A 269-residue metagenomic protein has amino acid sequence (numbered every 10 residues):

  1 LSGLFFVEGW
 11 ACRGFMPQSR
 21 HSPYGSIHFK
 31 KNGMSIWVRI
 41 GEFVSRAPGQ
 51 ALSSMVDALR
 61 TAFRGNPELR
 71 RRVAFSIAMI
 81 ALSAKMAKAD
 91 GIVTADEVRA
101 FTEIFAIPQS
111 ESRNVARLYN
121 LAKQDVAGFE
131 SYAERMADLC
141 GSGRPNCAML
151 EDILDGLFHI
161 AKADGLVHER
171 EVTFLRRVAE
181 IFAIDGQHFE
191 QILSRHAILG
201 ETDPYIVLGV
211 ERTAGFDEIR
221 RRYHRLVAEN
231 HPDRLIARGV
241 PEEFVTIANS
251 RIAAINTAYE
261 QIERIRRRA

Functional and structural regions predicted by a protein language model:
F5-F6, F15, Y24, F29: Aromatic (phenylalanine/tyrosine) cluster motif
Y24, H28-K85, I92-A269: Small-residue-enriched hydrophobic alpha-helices in membranes
